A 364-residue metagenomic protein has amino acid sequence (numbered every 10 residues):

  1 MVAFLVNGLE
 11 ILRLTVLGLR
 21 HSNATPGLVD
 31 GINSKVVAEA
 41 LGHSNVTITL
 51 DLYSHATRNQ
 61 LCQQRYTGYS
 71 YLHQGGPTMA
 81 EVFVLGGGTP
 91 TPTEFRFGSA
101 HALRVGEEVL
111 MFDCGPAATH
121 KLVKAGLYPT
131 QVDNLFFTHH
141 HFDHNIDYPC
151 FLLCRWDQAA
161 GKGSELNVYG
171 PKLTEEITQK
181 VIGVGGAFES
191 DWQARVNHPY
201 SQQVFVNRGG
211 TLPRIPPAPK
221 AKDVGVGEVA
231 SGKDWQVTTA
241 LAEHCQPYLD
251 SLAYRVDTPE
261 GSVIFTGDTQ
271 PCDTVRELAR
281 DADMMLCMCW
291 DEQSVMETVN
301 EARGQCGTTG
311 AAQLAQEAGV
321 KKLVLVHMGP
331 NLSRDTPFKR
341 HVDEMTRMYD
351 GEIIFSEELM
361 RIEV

Functional and structural regions predicted by a protein language model:
M1-E39, H43: Short, basic (Lys/Arg/His-rich) helix/loop patches that form interaction surfaces in the mid-to-C-terminal regions
V2, A24-G27, V37, T49 (+3 more regions): Hydrophobic, well-ordered secondary-structure elements that form the walls of internal hydrophobic environments
A3, G8, C62, T67-S70: Acidic, proline/serine/threonine- and glycine-rich low-complexity intrinsically disordered segments
L12, D133, K321: Short acidic/polar active-site loop segments enriched in Thr and Asp
L17, H21, H43, H55 (+3 more regions): Histidine-centered divalent metal-coordination motifs
L41-T67: Catalytic-site neighborhood detector that most strongly recognizes the C-terminal catalytic loop/helix of tyrosine
H73-V263, V342-E363: Binuclear metal-dependent hydrolase catalytic cores
L252-A253, E260-I264, Q270-L359: Cap/insert and terminal regions of metallo-dependent hydrolase folds
